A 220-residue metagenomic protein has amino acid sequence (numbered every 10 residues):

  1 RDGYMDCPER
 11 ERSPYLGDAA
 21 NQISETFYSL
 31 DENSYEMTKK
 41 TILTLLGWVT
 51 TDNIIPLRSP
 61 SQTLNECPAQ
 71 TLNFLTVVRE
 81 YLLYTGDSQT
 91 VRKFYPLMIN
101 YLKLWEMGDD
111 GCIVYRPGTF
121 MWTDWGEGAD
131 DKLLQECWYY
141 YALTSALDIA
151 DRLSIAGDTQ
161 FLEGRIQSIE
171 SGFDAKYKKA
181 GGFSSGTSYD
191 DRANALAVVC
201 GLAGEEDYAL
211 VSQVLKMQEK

Functional and structural regions predicted by a protein language model:
R1-G3: Mature extracytoplasmic enzyme cores
D6-P8: Leucine-rich, amphipathic alpha-helical/linker segments
E11: Active-site-proximal alpha-helical scaffold in enzymes
P14-K220: Active-site core of glycosidic bond-cleaving carbohydrate-active enzymes
